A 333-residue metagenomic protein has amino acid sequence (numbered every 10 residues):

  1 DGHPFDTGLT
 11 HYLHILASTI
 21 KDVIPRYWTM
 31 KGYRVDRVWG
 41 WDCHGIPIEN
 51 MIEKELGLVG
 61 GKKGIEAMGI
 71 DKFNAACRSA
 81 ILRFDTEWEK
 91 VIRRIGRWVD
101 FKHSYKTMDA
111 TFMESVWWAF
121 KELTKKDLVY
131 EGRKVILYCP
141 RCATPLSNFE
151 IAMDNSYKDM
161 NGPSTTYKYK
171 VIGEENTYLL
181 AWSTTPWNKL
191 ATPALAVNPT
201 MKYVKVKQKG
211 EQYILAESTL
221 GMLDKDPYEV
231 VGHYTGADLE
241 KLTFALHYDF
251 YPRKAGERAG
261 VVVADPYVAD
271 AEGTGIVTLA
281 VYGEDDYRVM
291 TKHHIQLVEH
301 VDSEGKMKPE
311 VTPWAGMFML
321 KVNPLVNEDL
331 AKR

Functional and structural regions predicted by a protein language model:
D1-G210, A280-K292, Q296-E310, V326 (+1 more regions): N-terminal, positively charged nucleic-acid-binding surface of large information/translation enzymes
K63-G64, D100, H233-D238, D270 (+1 more regions): Short, solvent-exposed coil/turn linker segments
A191-P193, P199-S303: Catalytic alpha/beta core of large soluble enzyme barrels
G236-K241, P313-N327, K332: A glycine-biased structural micro-motif
